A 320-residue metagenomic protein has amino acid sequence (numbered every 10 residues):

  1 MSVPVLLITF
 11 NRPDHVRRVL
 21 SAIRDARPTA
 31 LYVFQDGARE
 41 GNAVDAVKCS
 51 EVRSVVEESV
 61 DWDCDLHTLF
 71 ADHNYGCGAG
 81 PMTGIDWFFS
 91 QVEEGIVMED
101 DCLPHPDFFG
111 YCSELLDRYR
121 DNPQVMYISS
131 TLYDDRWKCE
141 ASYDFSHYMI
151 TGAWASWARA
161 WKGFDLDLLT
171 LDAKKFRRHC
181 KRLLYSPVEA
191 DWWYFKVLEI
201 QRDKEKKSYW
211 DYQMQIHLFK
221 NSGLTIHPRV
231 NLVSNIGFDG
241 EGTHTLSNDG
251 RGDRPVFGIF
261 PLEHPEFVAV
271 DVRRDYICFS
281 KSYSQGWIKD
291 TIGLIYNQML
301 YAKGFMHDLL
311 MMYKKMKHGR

Functional and structural regions predicted by a protein language model:
M1-V97, C102-R320: An acidic/histidine-cluster motif and surrounding catalytic segment that typifies divalent-metal-assisted enzyme active
